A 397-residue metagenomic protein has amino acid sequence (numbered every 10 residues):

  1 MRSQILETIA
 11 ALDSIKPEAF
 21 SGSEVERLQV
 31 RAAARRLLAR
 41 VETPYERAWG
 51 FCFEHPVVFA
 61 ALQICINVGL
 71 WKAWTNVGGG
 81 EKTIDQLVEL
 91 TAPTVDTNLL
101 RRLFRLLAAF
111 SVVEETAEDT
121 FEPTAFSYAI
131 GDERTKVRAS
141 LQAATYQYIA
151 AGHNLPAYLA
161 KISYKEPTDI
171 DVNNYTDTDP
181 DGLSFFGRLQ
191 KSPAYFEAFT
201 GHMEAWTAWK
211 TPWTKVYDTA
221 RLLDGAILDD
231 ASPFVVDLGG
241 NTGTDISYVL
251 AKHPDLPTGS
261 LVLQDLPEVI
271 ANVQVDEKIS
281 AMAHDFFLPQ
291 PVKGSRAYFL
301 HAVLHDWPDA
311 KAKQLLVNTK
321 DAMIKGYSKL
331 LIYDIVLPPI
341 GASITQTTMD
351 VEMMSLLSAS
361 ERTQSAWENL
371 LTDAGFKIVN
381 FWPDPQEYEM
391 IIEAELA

Functional and structural regions predicted by a protein language model:
M1-L183, A226-A231, G375, P385-E387 (+1 more regions): N-terminal accessory segments
I5-I15, G80-K82, L103, Y128-I344 (+2 more regions): Conserved adenosyl
A60, M203, L356-S360: Short acidic-aromatic active-site loops that bind/stabilize oxyanions
E89, V275, T372: Short polybasic/polar patches that bind polyanions
Y327-K329, Y333-A374, V379: C-terminal alpha-helical "lid/dimerization" subdomain adjacent to the S-adenosyl-L-methionine
I392-L396: Short beta-strand element of the conserved SAM-dependent methyltransferase core
